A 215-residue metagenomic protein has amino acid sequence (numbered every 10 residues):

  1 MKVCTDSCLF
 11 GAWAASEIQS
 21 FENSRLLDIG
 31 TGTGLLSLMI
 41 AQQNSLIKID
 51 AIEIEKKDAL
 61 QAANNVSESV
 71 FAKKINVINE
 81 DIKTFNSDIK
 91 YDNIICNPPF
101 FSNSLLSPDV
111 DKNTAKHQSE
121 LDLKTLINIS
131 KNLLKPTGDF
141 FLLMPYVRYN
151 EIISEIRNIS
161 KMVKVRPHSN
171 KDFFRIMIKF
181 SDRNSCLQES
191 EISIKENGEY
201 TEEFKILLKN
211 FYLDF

Functional and structural regions predicted by a protein language model:
M1-S16: Conserved SAM-binding loop and adjacent beta-strand
V3, E120-F173, I178: Conserved Class I SAM-dependent methyltransferase catalytic core
S7, G11, T33, S37 (+2 more regions): A general structural signal for well-ordered alpha-helical segments in protein cores
F10, N97, L126, F180: Residue-level signal for inorganic ion chemistry
A12-I89, N93-C96, S102-S107: Conserved SAM/SAH cofactor-binding pocket of Class I
P98-T125: Mobile active-site "lid"/loop adjacent to the S-adenosyl-L-methionine
D172-F215: SAM/dcSAM-binding transferase cores
